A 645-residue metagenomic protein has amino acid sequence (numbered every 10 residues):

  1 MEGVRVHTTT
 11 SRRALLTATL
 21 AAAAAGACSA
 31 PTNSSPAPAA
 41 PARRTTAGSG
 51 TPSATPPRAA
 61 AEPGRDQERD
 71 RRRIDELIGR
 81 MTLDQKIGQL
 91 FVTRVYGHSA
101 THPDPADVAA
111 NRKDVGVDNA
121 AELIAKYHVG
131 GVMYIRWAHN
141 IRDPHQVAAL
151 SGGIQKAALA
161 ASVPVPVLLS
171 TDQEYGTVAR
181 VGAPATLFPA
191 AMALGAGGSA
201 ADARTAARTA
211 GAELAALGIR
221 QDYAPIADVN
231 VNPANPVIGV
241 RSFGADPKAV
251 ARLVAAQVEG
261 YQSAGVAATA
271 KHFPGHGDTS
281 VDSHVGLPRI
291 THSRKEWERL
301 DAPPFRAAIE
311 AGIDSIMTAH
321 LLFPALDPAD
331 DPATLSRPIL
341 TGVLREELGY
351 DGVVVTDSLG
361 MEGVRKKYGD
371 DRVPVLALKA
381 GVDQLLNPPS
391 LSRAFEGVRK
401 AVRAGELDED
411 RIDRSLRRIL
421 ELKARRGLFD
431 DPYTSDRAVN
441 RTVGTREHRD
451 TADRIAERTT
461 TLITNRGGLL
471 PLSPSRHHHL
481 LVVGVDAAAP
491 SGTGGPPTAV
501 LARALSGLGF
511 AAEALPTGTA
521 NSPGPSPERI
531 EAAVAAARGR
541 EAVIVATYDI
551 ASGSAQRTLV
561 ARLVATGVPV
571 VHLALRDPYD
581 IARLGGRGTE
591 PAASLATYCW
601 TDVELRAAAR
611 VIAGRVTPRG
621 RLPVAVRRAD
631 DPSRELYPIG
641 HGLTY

Functional and structural regions predicted by a protein language model:
E2-T8, A22-A25, S29-E122, H128 (+2 more regions): Preference for extracellular/luminal or secreted protein segments
R12-L16: N-terminal export leaders
G79-T82, A106-N111, G116-A120, R142-V163 (+2 more regions): Second-shell residues forming the walls of enzyme active-site clefts
F91-T93, G130-Y134, V167-T171, D222-Y223 (+3 more regions): Hydrophobic faces of well-ordered beta-strands that scaffold small-molecule active sites in alpha/beta enzyme cores
Y96-A100, A138-I141, Q173-T177, A227-V231 (+8 more regions): Solvent-exposed loop/turn segments at secondary-structure junctions within structured extracellular/periplasmic domains
A100, E122-D143, P233, I309-D330 (+2 more regions): Short acidic, glycine-rich surface-loop motifs adjacent to enzyme active sites
I141-P166, G198-A216, R417, E421: Active-site-adjacent structural elements in enzyme catalytic domains
V165-V167, G352, T566-V570: A short helix->loop->beta-strand "cap" motif at the edges of active sites that frequently abuts
